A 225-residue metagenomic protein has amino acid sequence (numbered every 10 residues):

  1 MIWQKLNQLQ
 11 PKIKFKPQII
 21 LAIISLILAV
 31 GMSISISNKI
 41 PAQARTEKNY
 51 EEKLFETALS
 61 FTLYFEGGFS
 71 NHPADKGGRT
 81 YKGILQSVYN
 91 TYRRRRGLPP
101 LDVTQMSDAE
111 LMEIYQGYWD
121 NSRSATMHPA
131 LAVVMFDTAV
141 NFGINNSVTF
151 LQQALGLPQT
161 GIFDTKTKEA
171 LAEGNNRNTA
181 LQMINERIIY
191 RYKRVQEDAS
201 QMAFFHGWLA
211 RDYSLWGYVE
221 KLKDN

Functional and structural regions predicted by a protein language model:
I2-N225: Cell-wall polysaccharide-cleaving catalytic domain and substrate-binding groove, primarily in peptidoglycan/chitin
